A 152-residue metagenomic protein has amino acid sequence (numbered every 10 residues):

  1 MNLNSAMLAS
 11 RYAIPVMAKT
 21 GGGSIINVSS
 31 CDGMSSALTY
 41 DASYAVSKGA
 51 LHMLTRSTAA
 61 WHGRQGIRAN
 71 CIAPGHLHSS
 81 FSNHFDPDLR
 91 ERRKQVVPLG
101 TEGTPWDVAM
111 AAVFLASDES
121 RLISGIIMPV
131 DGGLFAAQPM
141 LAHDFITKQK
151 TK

Functional and structural regions predicted by a protein language model:
S10, S47, T55: Active-site helix of classical SDR
P15, A60-W61, R121: Alpha-helical segment proximal to the catalytic Tyr-Lys
S30: Residue(s) in the substrate-gating loop at a strand-loop-helix junction that position the organic substrate next
S35, S124-K152: Short C-terminal tail/terminal secondary-structure segment of NAD(P)H-dependent dehydrogenase/reductase domains
S36-A45, S57, L141: Active-site loop-to-helix junction immediately N-terminal to the catalytic Tyr of the SDR YXXXK motif in Rossmann-fold
H52-M53, H62-L77, I123-V130: Conserved Rossmann-fold SDR core element
C71, R92-I123, M128-G132: C-terminal helical subdomain
